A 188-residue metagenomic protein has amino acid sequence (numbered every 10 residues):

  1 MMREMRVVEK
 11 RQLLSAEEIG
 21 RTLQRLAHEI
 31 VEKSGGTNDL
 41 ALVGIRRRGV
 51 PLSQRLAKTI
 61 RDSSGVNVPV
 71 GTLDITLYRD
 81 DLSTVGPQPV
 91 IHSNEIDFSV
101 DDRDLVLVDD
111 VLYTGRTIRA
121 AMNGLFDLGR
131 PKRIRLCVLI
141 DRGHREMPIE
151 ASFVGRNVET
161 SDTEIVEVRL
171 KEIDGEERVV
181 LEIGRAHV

Functional and structural regions predicted by a protein language model:
M1-A186: PRPP-associated nucleotide enzymes
